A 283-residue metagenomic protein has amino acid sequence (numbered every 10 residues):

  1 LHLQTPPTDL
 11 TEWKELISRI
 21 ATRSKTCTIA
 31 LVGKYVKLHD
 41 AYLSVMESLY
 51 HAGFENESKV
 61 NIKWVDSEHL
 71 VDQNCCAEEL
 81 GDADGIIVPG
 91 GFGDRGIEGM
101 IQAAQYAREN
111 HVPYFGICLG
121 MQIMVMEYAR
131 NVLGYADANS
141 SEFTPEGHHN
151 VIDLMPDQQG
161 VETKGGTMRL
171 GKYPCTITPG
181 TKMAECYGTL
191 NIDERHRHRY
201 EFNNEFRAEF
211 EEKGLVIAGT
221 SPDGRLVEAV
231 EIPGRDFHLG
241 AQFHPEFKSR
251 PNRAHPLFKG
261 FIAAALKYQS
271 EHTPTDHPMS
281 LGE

Functional and structural regions predicted by a protein language model:
L1-D236, P245-E283: N-terminal beta1-alpha1 cap of cysteine-dependent amidohydrolase-like domains
Q242: Active-site ExK catalytic segment of metal-dependent nucleases
